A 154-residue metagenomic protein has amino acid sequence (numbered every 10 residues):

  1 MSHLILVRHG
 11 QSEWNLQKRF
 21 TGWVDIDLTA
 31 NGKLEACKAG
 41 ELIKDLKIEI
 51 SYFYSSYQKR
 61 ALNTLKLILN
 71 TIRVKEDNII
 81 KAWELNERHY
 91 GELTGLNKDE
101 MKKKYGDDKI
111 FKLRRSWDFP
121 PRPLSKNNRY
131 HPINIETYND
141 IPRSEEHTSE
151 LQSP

Functional and structural regions predicted by a protein language model:
S2-D77, K81-A82, L96-K98, K102-K104 (+1 more regions): Active-site-proximal alpha-helix that buttresses catalytic centers in soluble enzyme cores
T71-S149: Phosphate-handling substructures
E150-P154: Short "domain-exit" segments at the C-terminal end of structured domains
